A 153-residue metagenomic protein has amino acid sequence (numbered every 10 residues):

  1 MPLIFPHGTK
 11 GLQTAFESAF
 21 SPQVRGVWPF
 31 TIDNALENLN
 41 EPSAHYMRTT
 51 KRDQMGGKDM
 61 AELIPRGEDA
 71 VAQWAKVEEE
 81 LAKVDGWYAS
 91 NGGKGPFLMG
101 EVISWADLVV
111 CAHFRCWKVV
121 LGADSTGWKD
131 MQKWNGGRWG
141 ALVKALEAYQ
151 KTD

Functional and structural regions predicted by a protein language model:
M1-R48: GST-like domain detector, emphasizing the conserved glutathione-binding G-site in the N-terminal thioredoxin-like
T14-E17, E78-D85, F114, V143 (+1 more regions): Non-transmembrane alpha-helical segments in soluble domains of secreted/periplasmic/extracellular proteins
F30, P42, D53, W87-S90 (+1 more regions): Surface-exposed polar/charged interaction patches
E41-L63, E78: A structural motif
D59-P96: A mid-sequence, solvent-exposed acidic-amphipathic segment
G86-M99, G122-S125, T152-D153: Surface-exposed helix-capping loop/turn segments at secondary-structure junctions
L98-V119: GST superfamily/GST-like fold recognition
F114-D153: Long, positively charged, glycine-interspersed low-complexity recognition regions
